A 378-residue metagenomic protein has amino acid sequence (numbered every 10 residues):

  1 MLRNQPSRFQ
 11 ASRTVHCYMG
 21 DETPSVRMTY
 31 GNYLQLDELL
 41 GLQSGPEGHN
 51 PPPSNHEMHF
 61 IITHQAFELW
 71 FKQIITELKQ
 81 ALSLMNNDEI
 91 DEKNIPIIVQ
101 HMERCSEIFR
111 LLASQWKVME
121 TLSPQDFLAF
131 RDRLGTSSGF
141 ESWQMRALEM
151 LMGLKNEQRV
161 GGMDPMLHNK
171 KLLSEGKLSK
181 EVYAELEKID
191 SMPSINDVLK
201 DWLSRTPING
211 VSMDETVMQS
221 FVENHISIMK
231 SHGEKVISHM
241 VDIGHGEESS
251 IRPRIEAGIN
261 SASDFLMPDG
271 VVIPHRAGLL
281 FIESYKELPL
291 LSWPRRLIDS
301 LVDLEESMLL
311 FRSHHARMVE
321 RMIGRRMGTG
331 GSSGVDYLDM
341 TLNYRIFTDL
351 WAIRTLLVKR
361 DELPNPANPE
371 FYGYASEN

Functional and structural regions predicted by a protein language model:
L2-N378: Surface-exposed peri-terminal alpha-helical interaction modules
